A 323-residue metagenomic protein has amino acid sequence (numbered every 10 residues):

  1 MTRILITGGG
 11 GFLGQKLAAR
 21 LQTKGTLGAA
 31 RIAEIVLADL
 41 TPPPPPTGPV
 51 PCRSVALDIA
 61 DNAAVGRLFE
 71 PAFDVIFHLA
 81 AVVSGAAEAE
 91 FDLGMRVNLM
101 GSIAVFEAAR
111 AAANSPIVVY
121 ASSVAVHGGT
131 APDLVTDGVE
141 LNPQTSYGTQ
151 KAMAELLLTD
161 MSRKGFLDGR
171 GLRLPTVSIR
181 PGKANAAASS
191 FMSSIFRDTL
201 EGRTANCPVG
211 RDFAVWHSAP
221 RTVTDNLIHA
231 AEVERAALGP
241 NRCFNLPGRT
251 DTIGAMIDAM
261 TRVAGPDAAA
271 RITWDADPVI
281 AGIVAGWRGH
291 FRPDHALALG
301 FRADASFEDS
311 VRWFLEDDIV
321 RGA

Functional and structural regions predicted by a protein language model:
R3-L27: N-terminal Rossmann NAD(P)H-binding glycine-rich loop of SDR-like oxidoreductase domains
I59-V97: NAD(P)H-binding glycine-rich loop region in Rossmannoid oxidoreductase-like domains and their noncatalytic homologs
M100-Q144: Conserved Rossmann-fold NAD(P)-dependent oxidoreductase catalytic core, especially the SDR/UDP-sugar
G129, Q144-R170: Active-site Tyr-X1-5-Lys
K183-A188, R211-D225, P240-M260, W313: Substrate-binding strand-loop-helix patch in Rossmann-like NAD(P)-dependent oxidoreductase/epimerase domains
M192-N206, A214-C243: Alpha-helical substrate-binding/gating segment
N226, A230-V284: Mid/C-terminal beta-alpha module of Rossmann-like enzyme folds, strongest in SDR-family dehydrogenases/epimerases
A276, R288-A298, A305-A323: Amphipathic terminal alpha-helices
